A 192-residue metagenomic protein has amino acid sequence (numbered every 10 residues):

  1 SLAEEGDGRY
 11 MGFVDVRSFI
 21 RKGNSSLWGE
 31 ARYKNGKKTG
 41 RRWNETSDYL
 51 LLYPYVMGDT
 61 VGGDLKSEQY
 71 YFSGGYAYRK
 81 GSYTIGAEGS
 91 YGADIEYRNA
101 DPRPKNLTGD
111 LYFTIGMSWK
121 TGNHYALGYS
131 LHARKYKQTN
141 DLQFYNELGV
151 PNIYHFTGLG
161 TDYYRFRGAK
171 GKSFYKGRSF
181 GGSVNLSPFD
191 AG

Functional and structural regions predicted by a protein language model:
S1, Y33-K37, Y78-K80, Y91-I95 (+1 more regions): Transmembrane beta-strands of outer-membrane beta-barrel pores
L2-E4, V56-G62, Y97-R103, R167-K172: Extracellular loop and loop/strand-boundary signature of outer-membrane beta-barrel proteins
L2-G6, G40-T46, Y97-K105, N140-N146: Outer-membrane beta-barrel translocator domains and adjoining extracellular loop/strand segments of Gram-negative
G8-V14, K66-F72, K105-F113, K176-G182: Residues that define the transmembrane beta-barrel architecture of outer-membrane proteins
V14-I20, F72-Y78, F113-W119, G182-P188: Residues on the lipid-exposed face of transmembrane beta-strands in outer-membrane beta-barrel proteins
G23-G29, G81-A87, N123-L127, F189-A191: Outer-envelope beta-barrel architecture signal
W43-V56, S130-K176: Short, flexible helix-coil linker/hinge segments at the edges of structured domains or between repeats
F166-G192: Long, internal scaffold/assembly segments composed of regular secondary structure
